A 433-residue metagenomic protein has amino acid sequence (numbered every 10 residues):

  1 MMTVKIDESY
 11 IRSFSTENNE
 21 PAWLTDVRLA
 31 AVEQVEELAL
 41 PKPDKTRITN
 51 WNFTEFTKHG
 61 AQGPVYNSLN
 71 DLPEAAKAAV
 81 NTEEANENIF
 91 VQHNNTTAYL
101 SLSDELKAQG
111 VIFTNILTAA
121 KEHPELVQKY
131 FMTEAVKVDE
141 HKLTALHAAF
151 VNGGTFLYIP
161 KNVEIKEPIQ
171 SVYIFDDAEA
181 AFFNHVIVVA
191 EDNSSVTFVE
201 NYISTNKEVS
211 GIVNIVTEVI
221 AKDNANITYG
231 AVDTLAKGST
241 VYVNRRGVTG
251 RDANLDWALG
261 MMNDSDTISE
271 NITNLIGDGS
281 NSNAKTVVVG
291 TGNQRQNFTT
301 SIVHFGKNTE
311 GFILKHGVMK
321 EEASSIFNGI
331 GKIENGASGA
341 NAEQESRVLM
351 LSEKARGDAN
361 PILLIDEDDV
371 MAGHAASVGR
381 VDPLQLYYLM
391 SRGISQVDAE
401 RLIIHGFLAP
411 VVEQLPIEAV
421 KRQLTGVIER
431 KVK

Functional and structural regions predicted by a protein language model:
M1-A145, K320: N-terminal amphipathic, basic helical "cap/leader" segment at the start of enzyme domains
E105, Q109-Y387, S391-I394, L408 (+1 more regions): Conserved beta-strand/loop scaffold segments within soluble protein domains that form the structured core and edges
